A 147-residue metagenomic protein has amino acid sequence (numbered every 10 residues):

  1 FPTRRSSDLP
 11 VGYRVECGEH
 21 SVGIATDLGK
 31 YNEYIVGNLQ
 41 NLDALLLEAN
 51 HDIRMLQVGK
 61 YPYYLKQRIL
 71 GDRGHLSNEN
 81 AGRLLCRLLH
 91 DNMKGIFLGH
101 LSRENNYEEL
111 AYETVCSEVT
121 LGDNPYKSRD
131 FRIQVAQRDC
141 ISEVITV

Functional and structural regions predicted by a protein language model:
F1-S6: Short, small-residue-biased leader/transition segments that mark boundaries at the very start of proteins
S7-L9, R129: Short, basic and Ser/Thr-rich N-terminal targeting/leader segments
L9-D27, A44: Conserved beta-strand hairpin/beta-sheet module of binuclear metal-dependent hydrolase folds, prominently
I24, L46, V135-Q137: Structural signal for conserved beta-strand scaffold positions within catalytic alpha/beta enzyme cores
K30: Acidic, two-metal ion nucleic-acid-processing modules in DNA metabolism proteins
E33-I133: Cap/insert and terminal regions of metallo-dependent hydrolase folds
F131-V147: Short, basic/aromatic-enriched C-terminal tail that caps enzymatic domains
